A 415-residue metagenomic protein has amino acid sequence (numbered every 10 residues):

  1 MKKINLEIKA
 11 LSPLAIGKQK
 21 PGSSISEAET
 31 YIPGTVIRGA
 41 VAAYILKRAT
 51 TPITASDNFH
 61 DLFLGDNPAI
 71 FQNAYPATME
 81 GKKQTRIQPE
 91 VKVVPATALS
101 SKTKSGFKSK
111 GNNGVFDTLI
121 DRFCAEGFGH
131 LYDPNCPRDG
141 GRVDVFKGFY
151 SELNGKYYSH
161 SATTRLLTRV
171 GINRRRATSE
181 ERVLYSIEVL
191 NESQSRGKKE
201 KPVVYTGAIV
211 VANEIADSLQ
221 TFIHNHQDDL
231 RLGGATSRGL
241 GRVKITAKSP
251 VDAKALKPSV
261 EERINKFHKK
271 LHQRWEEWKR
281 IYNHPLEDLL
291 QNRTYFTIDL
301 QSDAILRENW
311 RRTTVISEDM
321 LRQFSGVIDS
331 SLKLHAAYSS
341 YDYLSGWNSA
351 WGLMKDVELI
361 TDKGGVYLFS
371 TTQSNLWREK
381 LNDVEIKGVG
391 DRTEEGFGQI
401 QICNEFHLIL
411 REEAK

Functional and structural regions predicted by a protein language model:
M1-K415: Conserved active-site/ligand-binding neighborhood in enzyme cores
